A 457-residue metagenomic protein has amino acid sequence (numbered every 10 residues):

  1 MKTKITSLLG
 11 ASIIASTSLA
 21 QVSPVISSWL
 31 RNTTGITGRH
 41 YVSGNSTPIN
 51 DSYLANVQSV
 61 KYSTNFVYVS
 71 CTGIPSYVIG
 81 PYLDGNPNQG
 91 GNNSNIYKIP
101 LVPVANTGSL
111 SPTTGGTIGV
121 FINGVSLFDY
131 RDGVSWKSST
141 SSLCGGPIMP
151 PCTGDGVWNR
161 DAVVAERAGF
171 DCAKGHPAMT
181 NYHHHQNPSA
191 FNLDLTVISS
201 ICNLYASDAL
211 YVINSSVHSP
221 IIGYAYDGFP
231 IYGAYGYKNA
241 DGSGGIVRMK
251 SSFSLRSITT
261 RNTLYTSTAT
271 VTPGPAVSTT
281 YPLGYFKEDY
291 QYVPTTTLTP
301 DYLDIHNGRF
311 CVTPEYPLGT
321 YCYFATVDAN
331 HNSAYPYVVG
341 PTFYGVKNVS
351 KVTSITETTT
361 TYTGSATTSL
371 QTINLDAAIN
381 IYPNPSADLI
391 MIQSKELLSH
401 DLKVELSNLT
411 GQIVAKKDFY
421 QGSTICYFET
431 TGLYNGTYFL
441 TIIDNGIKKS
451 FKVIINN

Functional and structural regions predicted by a protein language model:
M1-V22, L370: Bacterial Sec-dependent N-terminal signal peptides
Q21-D171: Solvent-exposed N-terminal domain segments of exported/luminal and surface proteins
Y62, Y68-G115, G119-I122, P188-G242 (+2 more regions): A short, polar beta-strand/turn micro-motif
N123-V125, A178-F191, Y316-N332: Extracellular/lumenal glycan-associated surfaces
D132, K137, G145-S207, Y226-D227 (+1 more regions): Core of folded catalytic or high-affinity ligand/protein-binding domains in predominantly eukaryotic proteins
D227-F229, A234-T353: Extended, compositionally biased non-globular segments
T360-D376: Low-complexity, Pro/Thr/Ser/Gly/Ala-rich linker/spacer regions in secreted, extracellular modular proteins
Q371-Y382, S386-N457: C-terminal outer-membrane/trafficking sorting elements
